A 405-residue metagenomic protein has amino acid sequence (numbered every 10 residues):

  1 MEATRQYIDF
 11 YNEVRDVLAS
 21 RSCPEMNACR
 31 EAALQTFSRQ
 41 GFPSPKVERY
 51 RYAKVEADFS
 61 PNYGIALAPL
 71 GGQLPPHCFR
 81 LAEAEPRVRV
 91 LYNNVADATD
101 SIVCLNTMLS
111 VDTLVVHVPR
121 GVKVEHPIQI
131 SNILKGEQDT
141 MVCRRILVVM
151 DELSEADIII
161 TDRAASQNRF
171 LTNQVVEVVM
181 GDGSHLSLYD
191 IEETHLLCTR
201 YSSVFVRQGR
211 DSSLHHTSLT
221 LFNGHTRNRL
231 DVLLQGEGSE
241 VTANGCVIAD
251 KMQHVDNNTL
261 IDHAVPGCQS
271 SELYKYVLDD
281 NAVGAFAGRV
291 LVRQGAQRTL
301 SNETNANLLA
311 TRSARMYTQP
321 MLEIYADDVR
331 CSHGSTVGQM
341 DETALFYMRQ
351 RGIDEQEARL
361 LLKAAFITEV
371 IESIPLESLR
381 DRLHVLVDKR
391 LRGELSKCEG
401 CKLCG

Functional and structural regions predicted by a protein language model:
M1-T107, P119, L273: N-terminal amphipathic, basic helical "cap/leader" segment at the start of enzyme domains
Y50, L361-L362: Residue-level "edge-of-site" marker
R87-I353, K363, I367, I371-G405: Conserved beta-strand/loop scaffold segments within soluble protein domains that form the structured core and edges
